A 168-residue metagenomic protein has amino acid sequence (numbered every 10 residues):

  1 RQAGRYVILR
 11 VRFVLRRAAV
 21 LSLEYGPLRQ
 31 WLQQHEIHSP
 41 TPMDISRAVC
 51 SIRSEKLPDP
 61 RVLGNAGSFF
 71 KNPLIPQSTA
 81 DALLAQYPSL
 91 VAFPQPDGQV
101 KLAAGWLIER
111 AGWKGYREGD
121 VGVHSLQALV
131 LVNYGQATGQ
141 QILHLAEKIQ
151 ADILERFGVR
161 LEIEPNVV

Functional and structural regions predicted by a protein language model:
R1-V132, Q136-Q140, R156-V168: Phosphate/pyrophosphate- and phosphate-bearing ligand-binding catalytic cores of soluble enzymes
I153: Conserved ATP-binding N-box helix of the HATPase_c
